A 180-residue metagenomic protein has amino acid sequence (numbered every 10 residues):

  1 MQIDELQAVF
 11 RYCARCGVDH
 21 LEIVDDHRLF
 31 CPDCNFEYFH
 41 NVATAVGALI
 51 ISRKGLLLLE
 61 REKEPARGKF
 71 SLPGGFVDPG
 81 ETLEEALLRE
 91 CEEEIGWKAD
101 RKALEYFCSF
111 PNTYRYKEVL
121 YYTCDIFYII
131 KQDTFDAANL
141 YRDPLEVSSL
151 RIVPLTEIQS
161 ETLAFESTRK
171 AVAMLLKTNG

Functional and structural regions predicted by a protein language model:
M1-A8, A137-G180: Nudix hydrolase/Nudix homology domain
Q2-G47: Acidic, metal-coordinating catalytic segment for phosphate/diphosphate chemistry, firing primarily on the Nudix
Q2-I3, I51-E93: Conserved Nudix-box catalytic region and its N-terminal flanking loop in Nudix hydrolases and closely related
I23, K98-C108: A short coil-to-beta-strand element that immediately follows conserved catalytic motifs
D33-L57, F76, I129: Conserved N-terminal beta-strand and adjoining loop/helix that marks the start of the Nudix/MutT-like hydrolase domain
H40-V42, K69, E118-C124, R142-V147: A generic structural micro-feature
R53-G55, E62, K131-D136, L155-T156: Short loop segments at secondary-structure junctions
C108-A138: Active-site-adjacent beta-strand/loop module that shapes the phosphate/pyrophosphate-binding cleft
